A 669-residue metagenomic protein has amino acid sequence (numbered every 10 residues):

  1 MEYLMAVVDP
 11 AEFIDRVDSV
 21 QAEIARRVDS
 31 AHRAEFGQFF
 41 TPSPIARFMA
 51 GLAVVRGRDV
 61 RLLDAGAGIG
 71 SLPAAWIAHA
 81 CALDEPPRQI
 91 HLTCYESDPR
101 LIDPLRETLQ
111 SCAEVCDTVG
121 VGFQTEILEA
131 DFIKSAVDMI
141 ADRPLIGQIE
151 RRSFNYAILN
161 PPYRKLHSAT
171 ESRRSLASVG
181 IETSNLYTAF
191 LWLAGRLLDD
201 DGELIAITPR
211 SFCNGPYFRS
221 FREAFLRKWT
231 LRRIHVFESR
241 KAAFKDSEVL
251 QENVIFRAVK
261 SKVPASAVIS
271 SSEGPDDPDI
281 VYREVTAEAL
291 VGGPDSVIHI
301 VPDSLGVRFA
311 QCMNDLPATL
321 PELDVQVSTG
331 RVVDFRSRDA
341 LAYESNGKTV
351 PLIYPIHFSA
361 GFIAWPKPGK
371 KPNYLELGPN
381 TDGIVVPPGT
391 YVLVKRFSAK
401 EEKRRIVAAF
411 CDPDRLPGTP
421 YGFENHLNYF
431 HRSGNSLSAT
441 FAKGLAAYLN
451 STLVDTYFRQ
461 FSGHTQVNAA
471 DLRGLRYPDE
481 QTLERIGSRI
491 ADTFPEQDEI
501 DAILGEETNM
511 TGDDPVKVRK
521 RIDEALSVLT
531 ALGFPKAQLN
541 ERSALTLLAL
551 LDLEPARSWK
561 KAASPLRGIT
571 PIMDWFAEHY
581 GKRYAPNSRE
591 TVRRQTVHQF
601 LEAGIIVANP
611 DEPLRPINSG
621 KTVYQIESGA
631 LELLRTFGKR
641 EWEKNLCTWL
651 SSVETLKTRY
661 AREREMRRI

Functional and structural regions predicted by a protein language model:
M1-R88, T93-C112, A136, N214-F221 (+2 more regions): Class I S-adenosyl-L-methionine
E35, T41-R47, A67-P73, P87-Q89 (+2 more regions): Signature of N6-adenine DNA methyltransferases within the class I
L109-P144: S-adenosyl-L-methionine
G306-T511: Polybasic, glycine- and aromatic-enriched phosphate-binding surface used to engage nucleic acids
G512-S588: Short, amphipathic alpha-helical interface elements at domain boundaries that mediate macromolecular binding
Y584-A603: Short amphipathic alpha-helical interaction segments
L601-L614: A short, conserved structural fragment
S619-R662: Short, amphipathic alpha-helical interaction segments positioned at domain boundaries
